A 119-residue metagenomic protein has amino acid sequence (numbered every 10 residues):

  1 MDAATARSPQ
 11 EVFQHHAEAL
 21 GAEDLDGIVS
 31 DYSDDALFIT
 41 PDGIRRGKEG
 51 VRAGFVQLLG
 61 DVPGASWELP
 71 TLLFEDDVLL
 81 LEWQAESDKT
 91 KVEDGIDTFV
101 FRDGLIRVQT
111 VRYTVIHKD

Functional and structural regions predicted by a protein language model:
M1-S30, D34: Short, low-complexity N-terminal intrinsically disordered segments enriched in polar/charged residues
L25-D76: A solvent-exposed, acidic/Ser-Thr-rich amphipathic alpha-helical stretch
G47, D88-K91: Short glycine/serine/proline-enriched coil/turn segments at secondary-structure junctions
S66-W67, K91-D97: Short, surface-exposed coil-to-beta transition loops
L80-D88: Short beta-strand segments that buttress and anchor functional surface loops
D94, T98-D119: Short beta-strand edge/turn micro-motifs at domain boundaries
